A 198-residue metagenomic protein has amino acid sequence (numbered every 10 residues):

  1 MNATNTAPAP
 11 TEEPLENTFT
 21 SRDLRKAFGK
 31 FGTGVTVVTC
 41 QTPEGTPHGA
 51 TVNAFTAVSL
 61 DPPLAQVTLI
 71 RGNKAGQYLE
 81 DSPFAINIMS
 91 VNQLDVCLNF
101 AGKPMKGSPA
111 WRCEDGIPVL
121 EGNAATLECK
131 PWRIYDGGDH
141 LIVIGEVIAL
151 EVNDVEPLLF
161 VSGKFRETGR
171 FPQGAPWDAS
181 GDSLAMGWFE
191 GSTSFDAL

Functional and structural regions predicted by a protein language model:
N2-L198: Basic, polyanion-binding surface patches
